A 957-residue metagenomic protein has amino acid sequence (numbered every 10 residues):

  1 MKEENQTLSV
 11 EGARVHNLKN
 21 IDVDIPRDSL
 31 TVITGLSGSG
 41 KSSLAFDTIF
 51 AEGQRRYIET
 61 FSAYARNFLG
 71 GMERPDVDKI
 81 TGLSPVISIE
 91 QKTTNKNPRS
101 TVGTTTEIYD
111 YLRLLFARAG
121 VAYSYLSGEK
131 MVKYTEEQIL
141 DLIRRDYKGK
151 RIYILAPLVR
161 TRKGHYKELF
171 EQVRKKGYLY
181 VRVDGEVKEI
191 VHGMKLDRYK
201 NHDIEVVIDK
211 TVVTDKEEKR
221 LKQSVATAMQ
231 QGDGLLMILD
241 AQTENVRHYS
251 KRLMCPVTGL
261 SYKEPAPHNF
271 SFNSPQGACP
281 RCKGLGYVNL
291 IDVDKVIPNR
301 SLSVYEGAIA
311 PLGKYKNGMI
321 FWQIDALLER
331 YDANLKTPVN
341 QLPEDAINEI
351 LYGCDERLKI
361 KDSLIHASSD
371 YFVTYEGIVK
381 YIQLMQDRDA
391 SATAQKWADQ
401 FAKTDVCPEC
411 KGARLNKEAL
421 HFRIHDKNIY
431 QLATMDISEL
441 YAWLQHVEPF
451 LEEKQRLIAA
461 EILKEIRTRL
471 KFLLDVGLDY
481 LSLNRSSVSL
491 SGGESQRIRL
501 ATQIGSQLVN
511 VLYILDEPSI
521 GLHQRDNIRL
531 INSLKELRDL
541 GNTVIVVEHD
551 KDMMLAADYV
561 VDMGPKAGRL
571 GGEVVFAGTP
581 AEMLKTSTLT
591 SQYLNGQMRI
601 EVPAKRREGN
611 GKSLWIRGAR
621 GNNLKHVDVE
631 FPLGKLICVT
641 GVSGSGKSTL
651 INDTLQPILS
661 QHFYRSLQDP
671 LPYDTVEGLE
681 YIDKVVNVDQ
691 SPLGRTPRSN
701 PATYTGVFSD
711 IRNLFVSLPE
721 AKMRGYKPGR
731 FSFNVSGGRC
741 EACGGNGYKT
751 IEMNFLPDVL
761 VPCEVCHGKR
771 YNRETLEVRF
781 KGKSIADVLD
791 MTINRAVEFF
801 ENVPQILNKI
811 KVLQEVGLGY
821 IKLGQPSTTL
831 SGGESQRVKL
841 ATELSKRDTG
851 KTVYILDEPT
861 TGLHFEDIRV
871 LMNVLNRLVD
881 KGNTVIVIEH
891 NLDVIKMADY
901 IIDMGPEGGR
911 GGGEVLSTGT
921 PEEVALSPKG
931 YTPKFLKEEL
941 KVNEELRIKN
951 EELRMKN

Functional and structural regions predicted by a protein language model:
M1-N957: Conserved phosphate-binding elements of NTP-dependent enzyme cores
